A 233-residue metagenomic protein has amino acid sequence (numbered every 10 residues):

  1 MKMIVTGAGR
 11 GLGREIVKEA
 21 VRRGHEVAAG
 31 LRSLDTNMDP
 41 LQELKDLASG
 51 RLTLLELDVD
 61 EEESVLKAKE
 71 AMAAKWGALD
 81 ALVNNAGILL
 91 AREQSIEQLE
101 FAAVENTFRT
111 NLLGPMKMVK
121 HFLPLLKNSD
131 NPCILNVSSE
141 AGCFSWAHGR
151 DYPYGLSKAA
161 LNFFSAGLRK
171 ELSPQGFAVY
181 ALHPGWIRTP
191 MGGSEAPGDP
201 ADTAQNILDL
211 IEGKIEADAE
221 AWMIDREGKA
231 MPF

Functional and structural regions predicted by a protein language model:
V5-T6, N84-N85, P132-S139, A178-H183: Structural signature of the Rossmann-like NAD(P)-dependent dehydrogenase/reductase core
G9, G13-K18: N-terminal Rossmann NAD(P)H-binding glycine-rich loop of SDR-like oxidoreductase domains
R23-D39: Conserved glycine-rich Rossmann-like NAD(P)H-binding loop of the short-chain dehydrogenase/reductase
E56-K67: The beta1-alpha1 cofactor-binding region of Rossmann-like NAD(H)/NADP(H)-dependent oxidoreductases
V83, M118-F122, L126, F164-S165: Hydrophobic positions on the long internal alpha-helix of Rossmann-like NAD(P)-dependent oxidoreductase domains
I88-F108, K127-P174: Catalytic loop of short-chain dehydrogenase/reductase
P174, A181-I187, G193-F233: C-terminal helical subdomain
